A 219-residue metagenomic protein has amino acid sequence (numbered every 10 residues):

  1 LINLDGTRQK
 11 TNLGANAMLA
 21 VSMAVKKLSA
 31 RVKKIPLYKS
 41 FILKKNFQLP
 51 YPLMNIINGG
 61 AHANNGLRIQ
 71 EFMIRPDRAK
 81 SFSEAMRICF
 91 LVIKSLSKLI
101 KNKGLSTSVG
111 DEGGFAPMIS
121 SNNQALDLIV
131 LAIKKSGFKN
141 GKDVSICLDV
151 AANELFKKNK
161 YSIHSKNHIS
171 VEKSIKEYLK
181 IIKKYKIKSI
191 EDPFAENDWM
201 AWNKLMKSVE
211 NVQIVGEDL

Functional and structural regions predicted by a protein language model:
L1-I35, M86, G114: Metal- or metallocofactor-binding catalytic centers and their adjacent structured scaffolds across diverse enzyme
I2-G6, A30-R31, I35, I42 (+6 more regions): Generic secondary-structure signature for well-ordered alpha-helical cores
M23-K26, Y51-P52, N58-Q70, I119-S121 (+2 more regions): Short acidic, glycine/serine/threonine-rich loops at helix termini
I35-L53: Glycine/threonine-rich beta-strand-loop-alpha-helix active-site module that forms ligand/phosphate-binding
F47-G110: Mobile "lid/hinge" segments at catalytic clefts and subdomain interfaces of large enzymes
P52-I57, F72, T107-G113, P117 (+3 more regions): Hydrophobic faces of well-ordered beta-strands that scaffold small-molecule active sites in alpha/beta enzyme cores
E71-F82, S106-N122, A151-S165: Active-site-proximal beta-alpha loop/turn segments in soluble metabolic enzymes
N123-L219: Catalytic core of soluble alpha/beta enzymes
